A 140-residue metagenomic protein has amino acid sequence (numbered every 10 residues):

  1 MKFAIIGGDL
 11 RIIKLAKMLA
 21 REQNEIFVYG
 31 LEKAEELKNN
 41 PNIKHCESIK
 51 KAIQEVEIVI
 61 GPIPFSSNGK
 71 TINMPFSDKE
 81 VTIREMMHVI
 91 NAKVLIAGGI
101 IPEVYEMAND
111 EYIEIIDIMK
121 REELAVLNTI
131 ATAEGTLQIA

Functional and structural regions predicted by a protein language model:
F3-K14, L19, A140: Glycine-rich adenosine-cofactor-binding loop
D9, G30-E32, I101: Residues in the short beta-alpha loop(s) of Rossmann-like NAD(P)-binding domains
L10, K33-E36, H45-S48, I63: Structural/interface elements that position substrates and couple domains in central-metabolism enzymes
E22-N39: NAD(P)-binding Rossmann-fold cofactor-contacting core
E25-F27, N42-K44, E114: Conserved beta-strand segments of alpha/beta enzyme cores
A34-N40, Y105-D110: Short loop/helix-cap segments at secondary-structure boundaries that form the rim of catalytic
N42-E55: Short acidic low-complexity segments
I58-A140: Glycine/serine-rich phosphate-binding loop and adjoining beta1-alpha1 elements at the start of nucleotide-handling
